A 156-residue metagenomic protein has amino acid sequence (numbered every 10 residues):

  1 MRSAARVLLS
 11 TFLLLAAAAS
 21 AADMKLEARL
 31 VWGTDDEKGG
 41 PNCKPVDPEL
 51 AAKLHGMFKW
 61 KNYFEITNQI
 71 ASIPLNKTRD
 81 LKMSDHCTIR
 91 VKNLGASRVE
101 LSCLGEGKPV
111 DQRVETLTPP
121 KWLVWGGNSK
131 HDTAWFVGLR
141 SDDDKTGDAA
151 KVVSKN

Functional and structural regions predicted by a protein language model:
M1-L9: Bacterial N-terminal signal peptides that target proteins for export
T11-F12, G147: N-terminal compositionally biased, intrinsically disordered segments and leader/signal-like regions
F12-S20: Hydrophobic h-region of N-terminal signal peptides that target proteins for export in Gram-negative bacteria
A22-N156: Outer membrane pore-forming secretion/assembly proteins and partners of Gram-negative envelopes
